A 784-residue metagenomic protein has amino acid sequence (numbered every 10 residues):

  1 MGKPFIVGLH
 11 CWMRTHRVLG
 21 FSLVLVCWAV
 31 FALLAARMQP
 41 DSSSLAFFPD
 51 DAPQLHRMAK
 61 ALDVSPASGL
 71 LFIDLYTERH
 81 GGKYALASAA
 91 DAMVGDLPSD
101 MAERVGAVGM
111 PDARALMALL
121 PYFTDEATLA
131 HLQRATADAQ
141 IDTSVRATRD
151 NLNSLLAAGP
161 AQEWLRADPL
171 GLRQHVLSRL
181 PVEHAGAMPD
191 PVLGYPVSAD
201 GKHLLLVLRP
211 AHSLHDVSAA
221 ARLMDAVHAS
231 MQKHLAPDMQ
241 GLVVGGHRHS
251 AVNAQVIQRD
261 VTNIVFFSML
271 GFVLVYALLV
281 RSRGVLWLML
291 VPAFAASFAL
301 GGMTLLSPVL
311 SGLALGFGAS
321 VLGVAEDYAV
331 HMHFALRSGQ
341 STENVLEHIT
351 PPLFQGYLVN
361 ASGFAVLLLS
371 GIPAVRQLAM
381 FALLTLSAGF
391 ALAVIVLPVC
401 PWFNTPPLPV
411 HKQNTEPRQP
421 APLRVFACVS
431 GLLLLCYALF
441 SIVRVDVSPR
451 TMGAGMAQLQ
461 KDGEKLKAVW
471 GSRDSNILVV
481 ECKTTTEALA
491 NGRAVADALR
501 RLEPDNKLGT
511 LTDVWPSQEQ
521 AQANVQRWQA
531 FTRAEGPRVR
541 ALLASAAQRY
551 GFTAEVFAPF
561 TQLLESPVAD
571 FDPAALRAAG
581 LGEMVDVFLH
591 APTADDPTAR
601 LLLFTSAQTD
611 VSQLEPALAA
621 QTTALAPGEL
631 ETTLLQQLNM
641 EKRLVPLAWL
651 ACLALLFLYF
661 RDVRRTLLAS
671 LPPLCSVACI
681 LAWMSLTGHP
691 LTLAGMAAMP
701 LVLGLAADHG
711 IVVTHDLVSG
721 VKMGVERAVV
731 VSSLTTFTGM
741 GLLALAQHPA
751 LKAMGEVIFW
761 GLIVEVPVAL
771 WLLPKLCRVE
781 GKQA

Functional and structural regions predicted by a protein language model:
G2-S42, V394-S448, K461: Signature of alpha-helical transmembrane segments and their immediate interfacial
L34-R79, E183-L193, P422-R424, S441-K483 (+1 more regions): Solvent-exposed, non-transmembrane loop/terminal regulatory segments of multi-pass membrane proteins
A85-L204, D505-V585: Alpha-helical transmembrane helix bundles of large polytopic membrane transport and channel proteins
P160-A277, S282, Q562-F657: Extracytoplasmic
V285-H331, R665-V713, G741, W771: Hydrophobic transmembrane alpha-helices and their membrane-interface caps in long multi-pass transport proteins
M289, Q340-S370, V718-Q747, V766: Pore- and gate-forming transmembrane helices of large, multi-pass membrane proteins
L305-L306, V321-R337, T350, F354-K412 (+3 more regions): Transmembrane alpha-helices and their membrane-interface boundaries in multi-pass membrane transporters and channels
R424-S545: Juxtamembrane segments of multi-pass membrane proteins
